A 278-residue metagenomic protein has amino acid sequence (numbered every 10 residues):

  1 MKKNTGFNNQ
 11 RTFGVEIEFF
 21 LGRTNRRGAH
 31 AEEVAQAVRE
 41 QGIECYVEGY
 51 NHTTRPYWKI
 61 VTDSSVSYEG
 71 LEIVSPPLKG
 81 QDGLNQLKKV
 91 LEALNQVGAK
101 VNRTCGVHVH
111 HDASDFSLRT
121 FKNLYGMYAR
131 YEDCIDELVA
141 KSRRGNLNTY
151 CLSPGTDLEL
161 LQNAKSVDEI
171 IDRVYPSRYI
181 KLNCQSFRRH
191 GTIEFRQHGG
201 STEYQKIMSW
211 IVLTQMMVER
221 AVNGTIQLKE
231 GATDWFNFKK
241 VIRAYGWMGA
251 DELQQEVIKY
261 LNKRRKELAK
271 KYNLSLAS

Functional and structural regions predicted by a protein language model:
M1-K100, S114-S278: C-terminal accessory/tail domains of diverse enzymes
V109: N-terminal cationic and glycine-rich segments that engage phosphates or anionic surfaces
